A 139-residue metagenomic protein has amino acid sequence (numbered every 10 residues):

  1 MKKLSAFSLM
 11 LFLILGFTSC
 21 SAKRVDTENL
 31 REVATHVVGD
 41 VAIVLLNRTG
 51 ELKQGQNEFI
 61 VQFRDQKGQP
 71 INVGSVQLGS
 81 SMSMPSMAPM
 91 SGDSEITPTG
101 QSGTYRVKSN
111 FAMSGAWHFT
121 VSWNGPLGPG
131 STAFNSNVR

Functional and structural regions predicted by a protein language model:
M1-S8: Bacterial N-terminal signal peptides that target proteins for export
G16-S19: C-terminal motif of bacterial Sec signal peptides marking the signal peptidase cleavage site
S21-S114, H118, S122-R139: Contiguous segments within soluble domain cores/interaction surfaces
